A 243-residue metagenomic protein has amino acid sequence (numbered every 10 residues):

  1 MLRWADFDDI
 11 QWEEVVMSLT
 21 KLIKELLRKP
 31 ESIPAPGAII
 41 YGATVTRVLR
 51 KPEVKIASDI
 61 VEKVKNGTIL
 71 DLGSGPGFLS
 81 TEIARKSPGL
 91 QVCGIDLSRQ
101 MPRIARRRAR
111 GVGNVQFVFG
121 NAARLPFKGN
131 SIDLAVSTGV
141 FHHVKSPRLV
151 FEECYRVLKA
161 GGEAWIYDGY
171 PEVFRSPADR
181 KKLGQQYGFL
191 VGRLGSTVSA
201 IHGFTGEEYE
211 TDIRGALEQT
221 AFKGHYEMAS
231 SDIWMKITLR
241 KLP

Functional and structural regions predicted by a protein language model:
W4-V64, F78-E82: Conserved class I S-adenosyl-L-methionine
G67-G75: Conserved class I S-adenosyl-L-methionine
P76-R124: Class I SAM-dependent methyltransferase SAM/SAH-binding core
V136: A conserved beta-strand element that flanks and buttresses the S-adenosyl-L-methionine
H142-H143: A short His-aromatic
R148-A160: A short glycine-rich, Lys/Arg-flanked "PGG" loop and its adjoining helix->strand segment in the class I
Y167-T220, H225-K236: C-terminal alpha-helical "lid/dimerization" subdomain adjacent to the S-adenosyl-L-methionine
I237-P243: C-terminal lobe and adjacent flexible extensions of AdoMet/dcAdoMet transferase-like proteins
